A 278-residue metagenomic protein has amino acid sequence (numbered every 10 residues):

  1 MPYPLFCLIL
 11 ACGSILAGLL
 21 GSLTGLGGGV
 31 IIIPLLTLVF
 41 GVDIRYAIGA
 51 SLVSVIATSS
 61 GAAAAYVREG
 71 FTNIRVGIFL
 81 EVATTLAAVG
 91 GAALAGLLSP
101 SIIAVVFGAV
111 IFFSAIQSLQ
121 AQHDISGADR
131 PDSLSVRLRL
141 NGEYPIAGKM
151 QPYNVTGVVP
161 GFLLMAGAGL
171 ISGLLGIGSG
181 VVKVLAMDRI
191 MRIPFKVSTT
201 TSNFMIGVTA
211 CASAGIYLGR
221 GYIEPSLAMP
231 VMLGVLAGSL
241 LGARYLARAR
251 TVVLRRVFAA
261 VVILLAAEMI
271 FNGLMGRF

Functional and structural regions predicted by a protein language model:
M1-A17, L38, I44, A65-G169 (+2 more regions): Juxtamembrane transmembrane-helix boundary motif
A17, G21, A168-G173, T209 (+2 more regions): Hydrophobic transmembrane alpha-helices of secondary-active solute transporters
L20-G29, S172-S179: Short helix-coil transition sites and intra-membrane helix breaks within transmembrane domains of multi-pass
I32-Y46, S172-G173, V182-V197: Interfacial segments of multi-pass membrane proteins
G49, G77, T199-T200, A259: Conserved glycine-rich helix-kink/hinge and helix-boundary motifs of the Major Facilitator Superfamily
S51-V55, S202-I206, L227-A228, M232: Short hydrophobic/aromatic, small-residue-rich stretches within specific transmembrane helices of secondary active
V53-G61, A83-A87, L94, M205-A212: Membrane-embedded alpha-helical segments of transport systems, primarily multispan ion/solute transporters
